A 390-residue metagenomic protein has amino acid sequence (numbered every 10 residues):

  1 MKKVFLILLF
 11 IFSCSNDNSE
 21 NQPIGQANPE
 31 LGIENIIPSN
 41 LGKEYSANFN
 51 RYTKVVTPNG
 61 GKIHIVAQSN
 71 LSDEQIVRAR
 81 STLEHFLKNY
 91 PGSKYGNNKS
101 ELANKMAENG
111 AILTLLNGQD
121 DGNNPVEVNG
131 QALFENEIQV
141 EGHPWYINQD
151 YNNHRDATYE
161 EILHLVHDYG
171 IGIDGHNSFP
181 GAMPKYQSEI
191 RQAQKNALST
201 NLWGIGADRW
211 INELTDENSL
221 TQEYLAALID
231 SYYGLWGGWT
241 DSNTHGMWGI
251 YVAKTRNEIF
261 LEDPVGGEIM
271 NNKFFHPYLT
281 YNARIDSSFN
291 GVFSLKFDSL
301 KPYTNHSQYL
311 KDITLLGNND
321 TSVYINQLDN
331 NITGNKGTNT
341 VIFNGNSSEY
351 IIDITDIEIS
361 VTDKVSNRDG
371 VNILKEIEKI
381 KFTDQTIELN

Functional and structural regions predicted by a protein language model:
F5, I11-E34: Bacterial Sec-dependent N-terminal signal peptides
N48, G60-I205: Acidic/His-rich structured neighborhood in mature extracellular/periplasmic domains
H64-A67, I352-D353, I357-S366: Generic recognition of long tandem-repeat/solenoid scaffolds
F86-P91, I162, V166-G170, I229-G237 (+2 more regions): Sec/Tat-exported extracytoplasmic proteins
I171-D241, M247-W248: Post-HExxH zinc-binding segment in Zn-dependent metallohydrolases
L228-Q308, D312: Pan-zinc metallopeptidase signature
F297-I342, S348-Y350, E358-T362, I380: Glycine- and aspartate-rich repeat motifs characteristic of hemolysin/RTX-like Ca2+-binding segments in secreted
R368-N390: Low-complexity acidic/polar repeat-biased segments
